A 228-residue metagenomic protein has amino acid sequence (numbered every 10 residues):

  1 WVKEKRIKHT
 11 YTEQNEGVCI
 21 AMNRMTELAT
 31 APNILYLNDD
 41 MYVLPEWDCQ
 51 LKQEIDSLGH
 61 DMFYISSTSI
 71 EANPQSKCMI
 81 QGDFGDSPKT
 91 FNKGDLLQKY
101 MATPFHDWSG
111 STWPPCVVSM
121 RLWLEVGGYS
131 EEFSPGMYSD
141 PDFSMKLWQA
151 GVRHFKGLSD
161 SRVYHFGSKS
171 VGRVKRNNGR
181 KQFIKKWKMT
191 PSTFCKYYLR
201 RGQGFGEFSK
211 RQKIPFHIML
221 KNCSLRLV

Functional and structural regions predicted by a protein language model:
W1-Y11: Acidic donor-binding segment of Leloir-type glycosyltransferases
T12-A29: Glycine-rich, basic loop-to-helix element that forms the pyrophosphate-binding segment of sugar-nucleotide handling
C19, L96-R121: A recurrent flexible, glycine/aromatic-enriched loop bordering the glycosyltransferase active site that acts as
I34: Short aromatic/hydrophobic "clamp" motif used to bind/position activated sugar donors
M41, P45-G85: Conserved donor NDP-sugar-binding/catalytic core segment of glycosyltransferases
L51, S109-G127, E132-R162: A short, conserved alpha-helix in the catalytic core of glycosyltransferases
I70-A72, S134, K156-V174: Active-site donor/metal-binding and catalytic loop motifs of nucleotide-sugar-dependent glycosylation enzymes
K175-K181, K185, Y197-V228: Non-catalytic, C-terminal membrane-associated alpha-helical segments of glycosyltransferases
